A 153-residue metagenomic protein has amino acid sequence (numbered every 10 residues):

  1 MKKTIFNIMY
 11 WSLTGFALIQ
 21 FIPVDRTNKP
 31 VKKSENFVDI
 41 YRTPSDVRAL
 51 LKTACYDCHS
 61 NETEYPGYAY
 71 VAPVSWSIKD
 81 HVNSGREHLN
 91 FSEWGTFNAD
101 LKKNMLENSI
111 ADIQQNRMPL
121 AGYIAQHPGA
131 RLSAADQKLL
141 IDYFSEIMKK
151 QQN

Functional and structural regions predicted by a protein language model:
M1-I40, F144-N153: Post-cleavage N-terminal segment of exported redox proteins
T27-R42, F91-G95, A121-Q126: Sequence context of c-type cytochrome heme-c attachment sites
Y41, S45, A49, A72 (+2 more regions): Soluble non-cytosolic domains of exported or imported proteins
T43-Y56, I78: Sequence/structural segment immediately N-terminal to covalent heme-attachment motifs in c-type and related
L51-E62, M118, L140: The canonical Cys-X-X-Cys-His
G67-P73: Short cysteine/histidine-rich zinc-coordinating motifs and their immediately flanking basic loops
W76-Q126: Extracytoplasmic electron-transfer domains, predominantly the class I c-type cytochrome c fold
N116-R117, I124, P128-Q152: C-terminal capping alpha-helices of c-type cytochrome domains
